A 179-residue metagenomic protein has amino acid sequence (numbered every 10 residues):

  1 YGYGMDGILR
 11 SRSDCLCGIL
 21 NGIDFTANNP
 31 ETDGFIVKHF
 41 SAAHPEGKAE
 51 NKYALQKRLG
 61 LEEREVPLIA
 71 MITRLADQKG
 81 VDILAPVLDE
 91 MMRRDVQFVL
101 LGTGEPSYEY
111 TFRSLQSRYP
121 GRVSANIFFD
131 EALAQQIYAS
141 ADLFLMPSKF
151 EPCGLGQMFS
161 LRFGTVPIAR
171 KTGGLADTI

Functional and structural regions predicted by a protein language model:
Y1-I179: Catalytic cores of nucleotide-sugar-dependent glycosyltransferases that transfer UDP/GDP/TDP-activated
